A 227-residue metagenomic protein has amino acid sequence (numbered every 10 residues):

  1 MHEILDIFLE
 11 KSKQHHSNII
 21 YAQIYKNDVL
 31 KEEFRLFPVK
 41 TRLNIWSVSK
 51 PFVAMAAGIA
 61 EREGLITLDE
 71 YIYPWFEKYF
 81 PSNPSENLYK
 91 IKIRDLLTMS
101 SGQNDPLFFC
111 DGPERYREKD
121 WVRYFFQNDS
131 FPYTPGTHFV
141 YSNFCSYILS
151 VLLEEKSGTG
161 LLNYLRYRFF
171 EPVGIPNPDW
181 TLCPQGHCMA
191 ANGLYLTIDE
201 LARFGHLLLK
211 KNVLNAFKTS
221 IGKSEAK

Functional and structural regions predicted by a protein language model:
M1-Q14, D95-T98, V122-S130: Extended low-complexity intrinsically disordered regions
I4-V39, L68: A short, well-structured edge-of-sheet supersecondary motif
E32, Y73, F109-P135, G160-P178: Short, charged, amphipathic alpha-helices and their helix-cap/turn boundaries
P38, P132-T134, C145-Y147, C183-M189: Flexible glycine/proline-enriched surface loops and loop-helix/loop-strand junctions
N44-D69, L96, L149-L153, F204: Active-site SXXK
V48-A54, K90, S142-S146, I198-A202: Short alpha-helical patches at coil-to-helix transitions and adjacent helical residues in well-structured domains
L65-S101, K156-L196: Active-site helix/loop module of the DD-peptidase/beta-lactamase fold, centered on the serine-lysine SxxK catalytic
P178-K227: Penicillin-binding protein/beta-lactamase superfamily catalytic region
